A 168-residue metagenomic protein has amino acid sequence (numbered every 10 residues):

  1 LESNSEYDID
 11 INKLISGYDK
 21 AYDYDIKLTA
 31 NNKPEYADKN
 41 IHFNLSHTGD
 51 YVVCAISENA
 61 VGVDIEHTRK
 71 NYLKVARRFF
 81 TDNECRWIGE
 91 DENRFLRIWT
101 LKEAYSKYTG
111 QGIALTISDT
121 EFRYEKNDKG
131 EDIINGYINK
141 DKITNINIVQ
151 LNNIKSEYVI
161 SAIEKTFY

Functional and structural regions predicted by a protein language model:
L1-Y168: Core catalytic alpha/beta fold that binds nucleotide/phospho-ligands
